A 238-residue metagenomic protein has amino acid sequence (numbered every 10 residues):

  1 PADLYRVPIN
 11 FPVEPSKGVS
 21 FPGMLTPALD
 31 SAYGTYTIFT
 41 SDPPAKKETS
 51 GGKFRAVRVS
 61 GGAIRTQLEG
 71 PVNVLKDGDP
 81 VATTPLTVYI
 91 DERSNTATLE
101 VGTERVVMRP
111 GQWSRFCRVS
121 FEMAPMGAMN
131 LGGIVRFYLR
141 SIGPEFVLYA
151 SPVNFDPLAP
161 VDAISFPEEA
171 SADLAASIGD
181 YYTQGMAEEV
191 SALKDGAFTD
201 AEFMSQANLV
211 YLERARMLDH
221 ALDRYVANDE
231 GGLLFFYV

Functional and structural regions predicted by a protein language model:
P1-V238: His/Asp/Glu-rich, glycine-adjacent segments that coordinate divalent cations and/or stabilize oxyanion chemistry on
